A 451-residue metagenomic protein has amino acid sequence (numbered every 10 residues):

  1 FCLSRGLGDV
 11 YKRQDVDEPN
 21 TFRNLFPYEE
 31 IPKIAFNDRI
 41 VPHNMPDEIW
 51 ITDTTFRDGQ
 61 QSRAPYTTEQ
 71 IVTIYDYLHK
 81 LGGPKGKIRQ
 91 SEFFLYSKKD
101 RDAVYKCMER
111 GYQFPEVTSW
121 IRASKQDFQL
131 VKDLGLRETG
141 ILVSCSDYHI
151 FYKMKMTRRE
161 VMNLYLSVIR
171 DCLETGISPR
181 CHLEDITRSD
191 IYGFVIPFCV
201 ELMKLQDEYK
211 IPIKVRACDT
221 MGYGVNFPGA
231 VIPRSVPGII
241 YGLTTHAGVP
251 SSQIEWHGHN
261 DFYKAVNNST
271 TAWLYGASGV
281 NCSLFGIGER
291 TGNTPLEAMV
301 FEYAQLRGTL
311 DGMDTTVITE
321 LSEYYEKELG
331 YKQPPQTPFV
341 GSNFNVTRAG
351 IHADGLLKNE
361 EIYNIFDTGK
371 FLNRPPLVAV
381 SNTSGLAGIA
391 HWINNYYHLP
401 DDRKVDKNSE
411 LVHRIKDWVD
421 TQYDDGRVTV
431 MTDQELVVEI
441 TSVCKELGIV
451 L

Functional and structural regions predicted by a protein language model:
F1-Y11: Single conserved hydrophobic/aromatic residue that forms the stacking wall/gate of nucleotide- or nucleobase-binding
D9-K125, L377-V380, S384, N395: N-terminal capping/small domains of soluble enzymes
K12-R57, G308-L451: A mid-to-C-terminal "edge-of-domain" accessory segment
P46, T67-G86, K125-R180, E184-V249 (+2 more regions): Alpha/beta enzyme core
I51-T54, G86-F93, P115-I121, T139-I141 (+4 more regions): Hydrophobic faces of well-ordered beta-strands that scaffold small-molecule active sites in alpha/beta enzyme cores
R57, F94-K98, W120-S124, S144-S146 (+4 more regions): Active-site beta-loop-alpha junctions enriched in small/polar residues
A64, F93-F94, V117, I121 (+11 more regions): Hydrophobic alpha-helical scaffolding
M221-N359, Y363-N364: Catalytic alpha/beta core domains of metabolic enzymes, predominantly
